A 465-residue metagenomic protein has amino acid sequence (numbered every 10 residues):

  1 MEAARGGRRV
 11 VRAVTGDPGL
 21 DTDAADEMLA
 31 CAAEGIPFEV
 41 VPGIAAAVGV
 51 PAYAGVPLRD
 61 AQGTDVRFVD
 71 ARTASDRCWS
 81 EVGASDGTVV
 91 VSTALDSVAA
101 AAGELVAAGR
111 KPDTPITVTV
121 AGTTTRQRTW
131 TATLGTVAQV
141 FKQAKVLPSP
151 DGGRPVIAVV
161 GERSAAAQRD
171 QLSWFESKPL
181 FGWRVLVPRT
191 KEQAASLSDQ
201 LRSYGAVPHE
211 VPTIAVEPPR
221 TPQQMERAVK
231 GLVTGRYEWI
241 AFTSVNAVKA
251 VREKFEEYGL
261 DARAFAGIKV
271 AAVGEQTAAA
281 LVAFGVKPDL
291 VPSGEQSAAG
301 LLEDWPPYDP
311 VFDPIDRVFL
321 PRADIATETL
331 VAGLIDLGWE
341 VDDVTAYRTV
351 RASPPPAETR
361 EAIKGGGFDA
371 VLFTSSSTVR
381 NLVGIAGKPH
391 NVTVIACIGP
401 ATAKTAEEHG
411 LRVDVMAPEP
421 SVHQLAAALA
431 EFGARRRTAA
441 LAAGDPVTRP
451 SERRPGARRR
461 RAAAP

Functional and structural regions predicted by a protein language model:
E2-T73, A138: Short glycine-cluster motifs
G7-V11, D86-V90, P115, P155-I157 (+2 more regions): Residue-level preference for the first positions of well-ordered beta-strands
R8, G19, D23-A33, W79-D86 (+2 more regions): Active-site/ligand-binding-proximal alpha/beta "capping" segment
V14-D17, G35-F38, D86-T93, L290 (+1 more regions): Flexible, glycine/proline-enriched loop segments at strand-loop-helix junctions that form or flank small-ligand binding
A24, A94, S244: Short, conserved glycine- and acidic-residue-centered signature motifs in active-site or ligand-binding loops
V40-P51, T64-D76, G122-P465: Conserved beta-alpha
L58, L105, G109, G433-R436: Conserved NTP-handling cores and scaffolds of large molecular machines
S75-T119: Conserved anion/nucleotide-ligand pocket segment
